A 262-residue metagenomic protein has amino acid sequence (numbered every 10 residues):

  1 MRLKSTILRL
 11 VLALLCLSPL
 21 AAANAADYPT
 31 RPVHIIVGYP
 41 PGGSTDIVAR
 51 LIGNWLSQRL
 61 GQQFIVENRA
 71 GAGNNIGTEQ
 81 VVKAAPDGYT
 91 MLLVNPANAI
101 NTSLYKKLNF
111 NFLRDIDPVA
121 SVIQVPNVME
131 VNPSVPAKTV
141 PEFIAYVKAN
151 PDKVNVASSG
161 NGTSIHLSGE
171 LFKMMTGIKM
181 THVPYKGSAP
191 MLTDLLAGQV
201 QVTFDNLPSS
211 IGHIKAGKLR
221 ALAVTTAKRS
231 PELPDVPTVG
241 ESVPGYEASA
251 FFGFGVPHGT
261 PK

Functional and structural regions predicted by a protein language model:
M1-T6: N-terminal secretory signal peptides that target proteins for export/translocation
R9-P19: Bacterial N-terminal signal peptides
N24-D115, K153-N155, N161, M174-N206 (+1 more regions): N-terminal (or domain-start) structured segment
T30-P32, M174-T176, K215-A216, A221 (+2 more regions): An extracytoplasmic/periplasmic, membrane-proximal ligand-sensing/linker region
K83-Y89, S103-P190, V239, P244-K262: Hinge/capping helix and adjacent helix->loop/strand transition within the periplasmic-binding protein
P96, P133, N206-P208, T226-A227 (+1 more regions): Short secondary-structure boundary segments
P190-E247: Anionic-ligand binding region
